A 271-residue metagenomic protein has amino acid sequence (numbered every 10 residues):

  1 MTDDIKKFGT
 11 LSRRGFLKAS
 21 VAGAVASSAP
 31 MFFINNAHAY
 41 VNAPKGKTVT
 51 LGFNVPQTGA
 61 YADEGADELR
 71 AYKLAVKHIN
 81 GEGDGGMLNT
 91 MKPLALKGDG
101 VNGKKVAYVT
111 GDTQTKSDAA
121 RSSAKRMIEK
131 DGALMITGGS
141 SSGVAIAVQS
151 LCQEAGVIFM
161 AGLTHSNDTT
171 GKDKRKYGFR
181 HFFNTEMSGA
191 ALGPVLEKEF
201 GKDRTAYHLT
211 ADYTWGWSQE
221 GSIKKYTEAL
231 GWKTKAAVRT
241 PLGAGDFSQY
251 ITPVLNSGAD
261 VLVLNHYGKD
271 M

Functional and structural regions predicted by a protein language model:
M1-G15, A22-P30, N35: N-terminal secretory signal peptides
M31-N54: C-terminal segment of N-terminal export signals and the immediately downstream linker at the start of the mature
P44, G52-K73, I79, T113-S117 (+2 more regions): Extracytoplasmic "Venus flytrap"
R70, D118, K130-V238: Extracytoplasmic ligand/sensor domains, especially the bilobed periplasmic-binding protein
R70-A107: Signal peptide-proximal N-terminal region of secreted/periplasmic/extracellular or secretory-lumen proteins
A95, G100, T110-S117, A236-D246: Short beta->alpha junction loops
T110, Q114-G132, F247-G258: Short, well-structured alpha-helical segments in soluble
C152, E220-M271: Extracellular/periplasmic bilobed ligand-binding domains
